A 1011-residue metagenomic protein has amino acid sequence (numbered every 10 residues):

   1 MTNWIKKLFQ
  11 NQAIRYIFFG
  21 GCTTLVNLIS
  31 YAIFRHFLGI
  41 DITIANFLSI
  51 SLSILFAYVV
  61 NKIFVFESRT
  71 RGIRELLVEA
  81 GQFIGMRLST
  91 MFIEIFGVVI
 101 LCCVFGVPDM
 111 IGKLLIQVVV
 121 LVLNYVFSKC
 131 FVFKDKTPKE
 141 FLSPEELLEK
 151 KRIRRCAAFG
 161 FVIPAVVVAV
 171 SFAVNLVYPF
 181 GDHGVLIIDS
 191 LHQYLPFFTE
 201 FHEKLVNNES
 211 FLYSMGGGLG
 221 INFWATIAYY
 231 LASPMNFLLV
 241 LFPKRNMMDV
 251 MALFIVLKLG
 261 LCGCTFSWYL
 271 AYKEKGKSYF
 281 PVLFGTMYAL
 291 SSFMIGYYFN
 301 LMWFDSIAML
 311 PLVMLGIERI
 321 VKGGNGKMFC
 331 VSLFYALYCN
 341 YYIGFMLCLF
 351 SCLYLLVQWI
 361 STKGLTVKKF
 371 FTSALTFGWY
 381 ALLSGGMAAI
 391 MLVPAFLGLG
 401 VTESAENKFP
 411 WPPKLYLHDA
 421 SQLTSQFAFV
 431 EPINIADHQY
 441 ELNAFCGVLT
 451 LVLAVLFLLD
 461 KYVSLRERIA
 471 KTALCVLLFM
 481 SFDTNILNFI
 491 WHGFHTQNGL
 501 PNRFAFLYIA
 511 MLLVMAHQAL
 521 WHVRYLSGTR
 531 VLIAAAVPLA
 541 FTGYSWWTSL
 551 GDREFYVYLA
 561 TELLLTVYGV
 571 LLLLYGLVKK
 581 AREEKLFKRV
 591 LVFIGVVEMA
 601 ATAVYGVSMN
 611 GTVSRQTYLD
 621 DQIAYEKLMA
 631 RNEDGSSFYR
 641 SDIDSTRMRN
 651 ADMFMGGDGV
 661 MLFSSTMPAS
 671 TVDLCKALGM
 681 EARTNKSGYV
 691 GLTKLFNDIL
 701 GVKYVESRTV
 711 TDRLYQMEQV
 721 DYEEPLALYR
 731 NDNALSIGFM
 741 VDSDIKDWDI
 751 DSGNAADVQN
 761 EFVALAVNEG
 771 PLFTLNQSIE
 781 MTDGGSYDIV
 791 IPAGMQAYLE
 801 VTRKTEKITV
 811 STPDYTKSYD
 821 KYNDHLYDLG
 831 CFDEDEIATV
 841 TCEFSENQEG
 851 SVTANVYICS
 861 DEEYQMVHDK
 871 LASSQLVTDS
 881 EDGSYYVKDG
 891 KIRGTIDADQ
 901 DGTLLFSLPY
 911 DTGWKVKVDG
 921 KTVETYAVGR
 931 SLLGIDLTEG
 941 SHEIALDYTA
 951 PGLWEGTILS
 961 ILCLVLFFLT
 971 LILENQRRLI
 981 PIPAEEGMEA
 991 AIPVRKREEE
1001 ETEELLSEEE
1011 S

Functional and structural regions predicted by a protein language model:
E149-I153, N768-S1011: Active-site-proximal, structured, solvent-exposed surfaces of multi-pass membrane proteins that position macromolecular
P164-V167, I255-K273, S278-K363, S373-V401 (+1 more regions): Membrane-embedded helix bundles of polyisoprenyl
V167-F266, T286-I307, M346, L399-E403 (+3 more regions): Membrane-interface coil-to-helix junctions
I188, H192-Q193, T199-F201, P234 (+8 more regions): Periplasmic/ER-lumenal interhelical loops and adjacent helix-loop junctions in multi-pass membrane proteins
L238-V240, C264, S664-V790, L826-D828 (+1 more regions): A cross-kingdom signal targeting lumenal/periplasmic-facing segments of multi-pass membrane and secretory-pathway
C262-L270, M309-V321, L349-V357, L451-L458 (+4 more regions): Transmembrane alpha-helical segments
I343, I469-F489, H495-A624, T805 (+1 more regions): Contiguous transmembrane helix-bundle modules in multi-pass membrane proteins
G595-R615, L628-I699, L735-S736, M740-E761 (+4 more regions): Extracytoplasmic/lumenal acceptor-recognition loop(s) of multi-pass membrane glycoenzymes
